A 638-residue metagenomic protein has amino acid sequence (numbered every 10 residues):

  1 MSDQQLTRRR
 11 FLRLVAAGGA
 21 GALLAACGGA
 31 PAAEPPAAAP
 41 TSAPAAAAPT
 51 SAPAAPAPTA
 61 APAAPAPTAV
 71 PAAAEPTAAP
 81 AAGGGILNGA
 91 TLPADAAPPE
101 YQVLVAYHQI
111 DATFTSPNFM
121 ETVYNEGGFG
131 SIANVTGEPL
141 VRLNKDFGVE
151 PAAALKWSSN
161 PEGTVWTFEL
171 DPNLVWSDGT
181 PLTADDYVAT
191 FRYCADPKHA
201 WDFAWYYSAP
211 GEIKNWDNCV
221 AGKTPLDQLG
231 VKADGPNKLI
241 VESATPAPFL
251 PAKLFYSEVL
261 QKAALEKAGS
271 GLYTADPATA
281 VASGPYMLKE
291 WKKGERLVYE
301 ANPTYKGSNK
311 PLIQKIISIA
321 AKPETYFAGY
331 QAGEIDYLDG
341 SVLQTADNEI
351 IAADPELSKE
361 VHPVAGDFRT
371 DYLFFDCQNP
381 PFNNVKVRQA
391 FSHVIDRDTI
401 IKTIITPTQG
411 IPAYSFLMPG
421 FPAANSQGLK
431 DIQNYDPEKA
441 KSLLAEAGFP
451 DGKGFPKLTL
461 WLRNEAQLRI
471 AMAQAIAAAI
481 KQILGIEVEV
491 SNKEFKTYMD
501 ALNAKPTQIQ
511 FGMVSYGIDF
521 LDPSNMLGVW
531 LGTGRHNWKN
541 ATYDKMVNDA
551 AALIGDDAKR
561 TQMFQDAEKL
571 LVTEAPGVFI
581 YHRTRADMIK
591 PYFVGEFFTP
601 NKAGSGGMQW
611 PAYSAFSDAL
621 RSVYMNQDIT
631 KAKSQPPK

Functional and structural regions predicted by a protein language model:
S2, A16-L24, K292, V394-A424 (+2 more regions): Detector for C-terminal structural segments
L104-P161, T279-A282: N-terminal lobe/hinge region of extracytoplasmic solute-binding protein
N134, N144-G148, D227-Q228, K232-N237 (+6 more regions): Gly/Pro-rich hinge or "lid" segments in bacterial periplasmic/extracellular proteins
N144, E300-T304, A365-A390, V394 (+4 more regions): A bilobed periplasmic-binding-protein/Venus flytrap-type ligand-binding module shared by bacterial periplasmic
L155-Y206, I240, G329, P381-N383: Aromatic- and charge-enriched surface segment that lines or borders ligand/interaction sites
E169, D186-V188, A195, A200-L265: Surface-exposed binding/hinge segments that line and control ligand-binding clefts or catalytic entry sites
K289-E300, I317-N379, K402-T403: Extracellular/periplasmic solute-recognition and catalytic clefts
I411-A447, N464-A471: Structural transition elements
